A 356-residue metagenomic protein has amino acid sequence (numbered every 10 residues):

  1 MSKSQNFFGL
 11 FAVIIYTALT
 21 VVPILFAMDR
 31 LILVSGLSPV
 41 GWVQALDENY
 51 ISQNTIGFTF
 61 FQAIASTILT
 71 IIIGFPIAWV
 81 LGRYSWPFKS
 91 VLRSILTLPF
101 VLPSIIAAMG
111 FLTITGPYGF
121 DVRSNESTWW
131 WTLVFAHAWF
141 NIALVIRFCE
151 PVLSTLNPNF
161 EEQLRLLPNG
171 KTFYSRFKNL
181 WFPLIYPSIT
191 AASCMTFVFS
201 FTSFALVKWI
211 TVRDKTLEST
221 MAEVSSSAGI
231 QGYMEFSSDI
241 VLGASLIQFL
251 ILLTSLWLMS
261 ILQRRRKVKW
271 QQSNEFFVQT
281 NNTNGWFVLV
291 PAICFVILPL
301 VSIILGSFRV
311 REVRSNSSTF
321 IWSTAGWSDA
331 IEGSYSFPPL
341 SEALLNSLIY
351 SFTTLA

Functional and structural regions predicted by a protein language model:
M1, S38-E48, K178, W322-Y335: A short amphipathic helical element positioned immediately N-terminal to and/or at the very start of a transmembrane
S4-G36, N49-S154, L184-T211, L242-S260 (+2 more regions): Membrane-water interface segments at the C-terminal ends of transmembrane alpha-helices in multi-pass inner-membrane
S35-S38, F148-E162, K171-F173, F201 (+2 more regions): Transmembrane helix boundary and interhelical loop/hinge segments in multi-pass membrane proteins
Y84, L156-I185: Short helix-to-coil transition segments within interhelical loops that connect adjacent transmembrane helices
S85, F120, N157-Q163, R264-E275: Cytoplasmic membrane-interface regions of multi-pass membrane proteins
S203-M234, S315-F320: Glycine-rich helix-loop "coupling/hinge" segments at transmembrane-helix boundaries in multipass transporters
S225-L250: Helix-loop-helix hairpin linking two adjacent transmembrane segments in secondary transporters
L258-V288: Alpha-helical transmembrane segments of integral membrane proteins
